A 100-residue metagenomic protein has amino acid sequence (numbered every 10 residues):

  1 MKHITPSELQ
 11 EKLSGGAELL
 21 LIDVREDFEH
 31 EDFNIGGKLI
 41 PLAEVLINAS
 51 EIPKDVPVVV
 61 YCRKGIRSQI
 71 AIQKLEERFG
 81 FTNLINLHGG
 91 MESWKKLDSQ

Functional and structural regions predicted by a protein language model:
M1-L20, V24-V59, K64-Q100: Rhodanese-like catalytic fold shared by cysteine-dependent sulfurtransferases and DSP/PTP-type phosphatases
